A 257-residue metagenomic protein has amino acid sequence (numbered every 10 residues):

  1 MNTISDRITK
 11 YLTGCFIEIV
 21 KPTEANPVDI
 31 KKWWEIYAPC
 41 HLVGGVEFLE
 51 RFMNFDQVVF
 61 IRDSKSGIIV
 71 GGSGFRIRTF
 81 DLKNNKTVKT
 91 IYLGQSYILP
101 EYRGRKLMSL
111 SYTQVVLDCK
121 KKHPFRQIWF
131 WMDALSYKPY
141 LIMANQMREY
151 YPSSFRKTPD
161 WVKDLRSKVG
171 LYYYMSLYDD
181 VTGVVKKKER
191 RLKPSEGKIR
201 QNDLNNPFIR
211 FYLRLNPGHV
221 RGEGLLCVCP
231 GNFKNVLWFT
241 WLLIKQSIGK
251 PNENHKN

Functional and structural regions predicted by a protein language model:
M1-P27, W34, A38, V46-V58 (+2 more regions): Terminal substrate-recognition subdomain of acyl/acetyltransferases
K32, I36, S111-Q114: Alpha-helical elements of Rossmann-like donor-binding domains used by nucleotide-donor carbohydrate transfer enzymes
F60, G67-T79, Y92, Y97: Conserved beta-strand in the GNAT
K65-S66, E101: Residue-level recognition of short loop/turn positions
F80-V88: A short, polar/charged loop-to-alpha-helix boundary motif
V88-P100, T113, D133: Conserved acetyl-CoA binding element of GNAT-fold acetyltransferases
I98, R103-C119: Conserved acetyl-CoA-binding loop-helix of GNAT-fold acetyltransferases
